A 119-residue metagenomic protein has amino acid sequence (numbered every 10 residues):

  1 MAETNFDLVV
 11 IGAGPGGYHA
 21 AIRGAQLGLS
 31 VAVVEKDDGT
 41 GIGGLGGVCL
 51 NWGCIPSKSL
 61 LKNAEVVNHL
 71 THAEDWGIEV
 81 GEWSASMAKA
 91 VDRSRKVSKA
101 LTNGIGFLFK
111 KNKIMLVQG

Functional and structural regions predicted by a protein language model:
A2-G16: Beta1/beta-strand and adjacent pyrophosphate-binding region of the FAD-binding site in flavoprotein oxidoreductases
E3-N5, I22-L29, V34-G119: Glycine-rich flavin
H19: Short alpha-helical segment within the catalytic ATP-binding CA
